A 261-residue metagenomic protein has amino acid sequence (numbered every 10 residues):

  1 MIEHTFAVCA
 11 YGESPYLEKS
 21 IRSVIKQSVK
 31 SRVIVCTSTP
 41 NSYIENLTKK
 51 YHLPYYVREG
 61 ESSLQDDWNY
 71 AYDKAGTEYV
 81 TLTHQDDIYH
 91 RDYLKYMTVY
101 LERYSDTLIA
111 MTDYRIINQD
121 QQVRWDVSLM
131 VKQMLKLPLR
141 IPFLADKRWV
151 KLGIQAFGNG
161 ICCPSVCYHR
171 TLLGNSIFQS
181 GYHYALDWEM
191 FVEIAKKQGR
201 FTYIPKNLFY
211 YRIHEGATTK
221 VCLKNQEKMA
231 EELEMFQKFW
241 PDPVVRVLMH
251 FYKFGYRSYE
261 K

Functional and structural regions predicted by a protein language model:
M1-S23: N-proximal low-complexity "stem/linker" segments adjacent to membrane-targeting elements
R22-S31: Short, acidic, metal-binding catalytic loop of nucleotide-sugar glycosyltransferases
C36-E45: A conserved acidic beta->alpha catalytic loop
E59-A75: Glycine-rich, basic loop-to-helix element that forms the pyrophosphate-binding segment of sugar-nucleotide handling
V80: Short aromatic/hydrophobic "clamp" motif used to bind/position activated sugar donors
H84-I88, D113: The conserved acidic donor/metal-binding loop of glycosyltransferases
D92-K132: Conserved donor NDP-sugar-binding/catalytic core segment of glycosyltransferases
L137-N225: Conserved nucleotide-sugar donor-binding catalytic segment
